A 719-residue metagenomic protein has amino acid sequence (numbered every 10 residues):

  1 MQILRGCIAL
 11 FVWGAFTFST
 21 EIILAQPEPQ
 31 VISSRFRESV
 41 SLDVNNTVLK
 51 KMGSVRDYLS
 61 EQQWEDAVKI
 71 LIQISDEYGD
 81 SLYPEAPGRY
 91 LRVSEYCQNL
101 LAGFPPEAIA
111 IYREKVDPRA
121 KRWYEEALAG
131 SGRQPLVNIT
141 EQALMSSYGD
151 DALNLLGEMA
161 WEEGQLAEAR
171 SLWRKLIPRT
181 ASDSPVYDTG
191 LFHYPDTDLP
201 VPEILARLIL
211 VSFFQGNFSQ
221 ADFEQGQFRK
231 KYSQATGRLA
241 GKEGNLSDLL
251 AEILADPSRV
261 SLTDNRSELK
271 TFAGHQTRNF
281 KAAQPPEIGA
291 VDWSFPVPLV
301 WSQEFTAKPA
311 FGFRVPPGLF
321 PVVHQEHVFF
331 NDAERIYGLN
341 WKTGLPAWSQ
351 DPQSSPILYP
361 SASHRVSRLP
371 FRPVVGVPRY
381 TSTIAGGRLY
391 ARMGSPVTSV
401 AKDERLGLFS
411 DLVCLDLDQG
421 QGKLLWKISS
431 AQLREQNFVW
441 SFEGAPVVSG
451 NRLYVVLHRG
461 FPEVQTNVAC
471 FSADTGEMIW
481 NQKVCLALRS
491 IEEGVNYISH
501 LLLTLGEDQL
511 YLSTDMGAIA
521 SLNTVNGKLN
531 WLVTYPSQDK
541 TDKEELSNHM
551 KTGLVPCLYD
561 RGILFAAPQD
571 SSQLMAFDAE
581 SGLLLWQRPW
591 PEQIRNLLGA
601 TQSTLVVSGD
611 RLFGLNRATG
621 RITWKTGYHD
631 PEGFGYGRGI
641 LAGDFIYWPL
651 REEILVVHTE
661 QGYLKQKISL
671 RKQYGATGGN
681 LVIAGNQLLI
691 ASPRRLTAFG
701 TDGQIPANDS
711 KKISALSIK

Functional and structural regions predicted by a protein language model:
S34-L49, G103-E126, A143-L144, F192-P200 (+1 more regions): TPR-adjacent "capping" and linker segments in tetratricopeptide-repeat scaffold/adaptor proteins
R35-E38, L42, D76-Y96, P106-I111 (+5 more regions): Short solvent-exposed coil/turn linkers within tandem alpha-helical repeat scaffolds
D57, A120-W123, G237-L319, N340-P373 (+12 more regions): Aromatic (tryptophan-biased) beta-strands that constitute blades/sheets of beta-rich domains
E203-A206, R266-L269, G312-R335, S361-L412 (+9 more regions): Repeat-blade elements of multi-bladed beta-propeller folds
